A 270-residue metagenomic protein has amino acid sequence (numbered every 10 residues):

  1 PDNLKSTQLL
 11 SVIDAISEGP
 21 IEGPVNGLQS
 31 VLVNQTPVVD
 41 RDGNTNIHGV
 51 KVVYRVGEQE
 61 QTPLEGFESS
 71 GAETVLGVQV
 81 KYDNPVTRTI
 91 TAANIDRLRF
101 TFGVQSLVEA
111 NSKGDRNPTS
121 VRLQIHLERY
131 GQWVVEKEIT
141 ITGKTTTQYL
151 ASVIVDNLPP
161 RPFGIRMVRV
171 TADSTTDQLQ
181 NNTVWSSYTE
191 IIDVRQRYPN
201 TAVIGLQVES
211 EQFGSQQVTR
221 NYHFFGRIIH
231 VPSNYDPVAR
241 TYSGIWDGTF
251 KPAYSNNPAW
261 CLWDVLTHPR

Functional and structural regions predicted by a protein language model:
P1-R270: Polar, S/T/G-rich
